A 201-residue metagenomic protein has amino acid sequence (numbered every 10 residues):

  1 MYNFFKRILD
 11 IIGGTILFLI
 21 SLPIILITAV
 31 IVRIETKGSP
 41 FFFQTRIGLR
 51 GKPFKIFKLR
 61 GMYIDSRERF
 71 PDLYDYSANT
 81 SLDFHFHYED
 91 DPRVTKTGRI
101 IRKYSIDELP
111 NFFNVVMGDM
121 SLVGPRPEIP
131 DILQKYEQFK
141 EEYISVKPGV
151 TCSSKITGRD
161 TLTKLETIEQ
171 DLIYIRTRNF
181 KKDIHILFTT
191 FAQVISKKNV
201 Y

Functional and structural regions predicted by a protein language model:
M1-E68, F180-Y201: A hydrophobic, helix-centered structural microdomain
M1-F4, E89, R93, E128: Juxtamembrane loop-helix boundary motifs flanking transmembrane segments in multi-pass membrane proteins
I8, E108-L109: Alpha-helical packing segments of well-folded alpha/beta enzyme cores
F42-P92, T151-Q170: Short, glycine-rich, amphipathic interfacial segments at transmembrane boundaries or analogous
L109-Y201: Hydrophobic structural segments characteristic of membrane proteins
